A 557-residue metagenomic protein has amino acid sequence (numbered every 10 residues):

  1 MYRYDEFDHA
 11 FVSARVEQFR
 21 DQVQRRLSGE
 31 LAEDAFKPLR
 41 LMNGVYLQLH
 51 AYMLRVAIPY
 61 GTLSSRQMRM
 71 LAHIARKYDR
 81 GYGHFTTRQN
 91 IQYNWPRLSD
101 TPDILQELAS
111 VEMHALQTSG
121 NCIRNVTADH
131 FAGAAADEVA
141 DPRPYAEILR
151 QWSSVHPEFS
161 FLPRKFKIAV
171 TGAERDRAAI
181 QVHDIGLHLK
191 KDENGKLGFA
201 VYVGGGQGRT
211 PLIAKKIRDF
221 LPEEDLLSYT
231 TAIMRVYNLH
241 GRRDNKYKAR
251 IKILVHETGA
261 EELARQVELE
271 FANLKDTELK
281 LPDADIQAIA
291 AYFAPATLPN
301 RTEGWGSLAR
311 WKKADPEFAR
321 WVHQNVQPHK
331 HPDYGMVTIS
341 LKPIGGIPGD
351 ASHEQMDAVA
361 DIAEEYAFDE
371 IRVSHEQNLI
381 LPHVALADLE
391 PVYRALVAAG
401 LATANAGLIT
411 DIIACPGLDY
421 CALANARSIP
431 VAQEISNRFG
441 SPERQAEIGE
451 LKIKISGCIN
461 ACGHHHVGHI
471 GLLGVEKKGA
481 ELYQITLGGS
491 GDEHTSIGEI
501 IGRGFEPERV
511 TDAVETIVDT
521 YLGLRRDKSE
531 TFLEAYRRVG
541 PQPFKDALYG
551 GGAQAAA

Functional and structural regions predicted by a protein language model:
M1-A557: Peripheral terminal and linker regions in Fe-S/redox and tRNA-modifying enzymes
